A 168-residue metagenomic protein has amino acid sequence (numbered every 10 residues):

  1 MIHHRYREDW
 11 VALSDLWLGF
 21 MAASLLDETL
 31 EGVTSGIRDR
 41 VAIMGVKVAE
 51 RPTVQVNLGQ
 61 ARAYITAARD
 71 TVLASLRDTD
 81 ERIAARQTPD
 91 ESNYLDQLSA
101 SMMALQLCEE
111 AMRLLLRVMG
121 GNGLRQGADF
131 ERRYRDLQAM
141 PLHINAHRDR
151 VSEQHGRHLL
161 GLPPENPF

Functional and structural regions predicted by a protein language model:
M1-T66: Glycine-rich beta->alpha junctions and the first turn(s) of the following alpha-helix
Y6, V33, I37, S75 (+4 more regions): Generic structural signal of hydrophobic/aromatic residues within well-ordered alpha-helices of folded domains
G19, L58-A61, N93, Q97 (+1 more regions): Hydrophobic packing residues in well-ordered alpha-helices of helical domains and bundles
S24, E31, G59-T66, L98 (+3 more regions): Generic structural signal for well-ordered, non-transmembrane alpha-helical segments in soluble/cytosolic regions
E31, S35-R38, T66, D70-L73 (+4 more regions): Charged/polar positions within long, soluble alpha-helices
R40, I65, R82, R86 (+4 more regions): Short secondary-structure junctions and interdomain/linker hinges
T66-M103, R113-L124: C-terminal helix-coil-helix/basic helical segment that borders enzyme active sites and/or dimer interfaces and provides
G121-F168: Glycine-rich phosphate/cofactor-binding loops in nucleotide/flavin-utilizing enzymes
